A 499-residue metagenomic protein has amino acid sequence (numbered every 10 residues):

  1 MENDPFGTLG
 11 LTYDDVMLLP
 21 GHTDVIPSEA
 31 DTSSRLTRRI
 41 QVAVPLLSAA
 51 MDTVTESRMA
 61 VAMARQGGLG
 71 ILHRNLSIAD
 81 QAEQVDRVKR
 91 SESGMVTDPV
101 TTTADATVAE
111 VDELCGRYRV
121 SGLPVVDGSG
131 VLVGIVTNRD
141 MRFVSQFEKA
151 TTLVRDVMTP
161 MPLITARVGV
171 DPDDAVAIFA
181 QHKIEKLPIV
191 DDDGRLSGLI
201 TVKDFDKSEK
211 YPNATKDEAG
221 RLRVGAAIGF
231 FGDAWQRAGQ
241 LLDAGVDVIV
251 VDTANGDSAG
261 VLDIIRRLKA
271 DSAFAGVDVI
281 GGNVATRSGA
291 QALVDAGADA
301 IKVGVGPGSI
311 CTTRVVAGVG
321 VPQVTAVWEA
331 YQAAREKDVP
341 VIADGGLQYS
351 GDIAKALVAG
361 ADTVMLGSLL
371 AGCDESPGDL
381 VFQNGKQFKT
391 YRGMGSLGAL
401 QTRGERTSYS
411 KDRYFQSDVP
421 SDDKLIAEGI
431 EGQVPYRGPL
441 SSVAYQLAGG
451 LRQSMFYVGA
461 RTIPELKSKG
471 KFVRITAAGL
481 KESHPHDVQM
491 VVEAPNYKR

Functional and structural regions predicted by a protein language model:
M1-H22, T102, R167, A227 (+4 more regions): Alpha/beta catalytic cores of nucleotide-metabolism and tRNA/nucleoside-modifying enzymes
S28, S77-D86, V144-T151, R195-T215 (+5 more regions): Active-site-adjacent beta->alpha loops and helix N-cap segments on the catalytic face of soluble alpha/beta enzymes
A30-V42, A49-M51, D80-V120, V125-D127 (+5 more regions): Bateman/CBS regulatory modules and CBS-like beta-alpha motifs in cytosolic regions of diverse proteins
Q41-S48, G94-P99, M161-L163, D217-A227 (+3 more regions): Short beta-strand/loop segments at the ligand-binding rim of alpha/beta enzyme cores
R58-V61, Q236-A244, A285-V303, A343 (+1 more regions): Catalytic cores of alpha/beta
R65-D80, V246-S258, D299-A317, L347-V381: Glycine-rich phosphate-binding active-site loops on the catalytic face of alpha/beta enzymes
L72-N75, T101-T102, G122-P124, V144 (+7 more regions): Catalytic beta/alpha-barrel core
R74-K89, V125, S129-G130, I135-Q146 (+4 more regions): Terminal amphipathic helices with adjacent charged low-complexity linkers/tails
